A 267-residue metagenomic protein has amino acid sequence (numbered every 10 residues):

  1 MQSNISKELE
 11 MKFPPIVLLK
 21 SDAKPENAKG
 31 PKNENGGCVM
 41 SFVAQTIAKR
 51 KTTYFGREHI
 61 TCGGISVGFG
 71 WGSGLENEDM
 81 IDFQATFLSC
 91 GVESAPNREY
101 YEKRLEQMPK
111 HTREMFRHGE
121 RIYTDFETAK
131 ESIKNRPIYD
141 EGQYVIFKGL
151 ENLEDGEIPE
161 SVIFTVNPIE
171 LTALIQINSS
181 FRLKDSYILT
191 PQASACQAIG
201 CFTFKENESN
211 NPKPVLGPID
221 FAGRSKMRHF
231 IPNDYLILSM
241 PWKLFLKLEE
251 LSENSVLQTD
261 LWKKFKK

Functional and structural regions predicted by a protein language model:
Q2-K267: Acidic, serine/proline-rich low-complexity intrinsically disordered regions
